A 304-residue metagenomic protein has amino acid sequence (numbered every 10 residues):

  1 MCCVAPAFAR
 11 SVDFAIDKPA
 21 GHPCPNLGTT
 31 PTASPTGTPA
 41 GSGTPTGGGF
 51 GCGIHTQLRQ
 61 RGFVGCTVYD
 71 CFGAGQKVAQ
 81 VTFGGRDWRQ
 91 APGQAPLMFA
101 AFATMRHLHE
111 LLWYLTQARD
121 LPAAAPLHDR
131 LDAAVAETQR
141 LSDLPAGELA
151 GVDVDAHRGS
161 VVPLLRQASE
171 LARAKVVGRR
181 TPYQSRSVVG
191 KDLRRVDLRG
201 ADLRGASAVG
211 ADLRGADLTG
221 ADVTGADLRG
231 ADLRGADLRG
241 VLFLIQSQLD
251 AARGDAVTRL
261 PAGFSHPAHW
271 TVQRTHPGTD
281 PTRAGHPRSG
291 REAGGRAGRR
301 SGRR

Functional and structural regions predicted by a protein language model:
M1-P122, P126, A134-L149, H157-S160 (+1 more regions): Hydrophobic scaffolds flanking metal-cofactor catalytic centers in soluble metalloenzymes
R130: Short, well-ordered alpha-helical segments that carry or flank key catalytic/ligand-binding motifs at enzyme/regulatory
V154: Catalytic cores of enzyme domains
R166, A174-E292, R296-R304: Tandem repeat scaffolds
